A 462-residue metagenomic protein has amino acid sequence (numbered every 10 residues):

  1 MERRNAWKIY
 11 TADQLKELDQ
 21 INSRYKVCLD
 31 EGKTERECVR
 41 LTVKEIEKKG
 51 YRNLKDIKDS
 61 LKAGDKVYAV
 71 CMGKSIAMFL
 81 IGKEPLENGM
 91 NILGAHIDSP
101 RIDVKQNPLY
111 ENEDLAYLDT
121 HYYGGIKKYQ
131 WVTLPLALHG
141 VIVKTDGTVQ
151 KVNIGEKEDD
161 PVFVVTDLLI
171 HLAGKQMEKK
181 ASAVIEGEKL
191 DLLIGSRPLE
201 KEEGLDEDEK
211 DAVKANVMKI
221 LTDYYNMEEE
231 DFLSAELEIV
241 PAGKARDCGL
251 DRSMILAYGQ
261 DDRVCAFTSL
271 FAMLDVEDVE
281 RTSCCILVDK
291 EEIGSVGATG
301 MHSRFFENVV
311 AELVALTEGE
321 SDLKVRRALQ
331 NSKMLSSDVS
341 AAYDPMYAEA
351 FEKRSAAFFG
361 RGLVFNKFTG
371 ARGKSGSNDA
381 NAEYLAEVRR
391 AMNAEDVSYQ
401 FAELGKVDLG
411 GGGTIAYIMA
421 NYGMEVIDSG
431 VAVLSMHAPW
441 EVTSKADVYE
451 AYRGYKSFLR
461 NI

Functional and structural regions predicted by a protein language model:
M1-I462: N-terminal hydrophobic/helix-forming segments and targeting peptides
